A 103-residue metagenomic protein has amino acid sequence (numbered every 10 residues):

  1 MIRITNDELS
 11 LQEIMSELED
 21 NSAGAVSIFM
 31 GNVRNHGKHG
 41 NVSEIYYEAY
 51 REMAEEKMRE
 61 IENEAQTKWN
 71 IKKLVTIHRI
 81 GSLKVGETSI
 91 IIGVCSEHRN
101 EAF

Functional and structural regions predicted by a protein language model:
M1-T88, R99-E101: N-terminal, polar/charged subdomain of small-to-medium soluble alpha/beta proteins
G93-C95: Short hydrophobic/aromatic beta-strand micro-patches that form the beta-sheet surface supporting nucleotide- or nucleic
